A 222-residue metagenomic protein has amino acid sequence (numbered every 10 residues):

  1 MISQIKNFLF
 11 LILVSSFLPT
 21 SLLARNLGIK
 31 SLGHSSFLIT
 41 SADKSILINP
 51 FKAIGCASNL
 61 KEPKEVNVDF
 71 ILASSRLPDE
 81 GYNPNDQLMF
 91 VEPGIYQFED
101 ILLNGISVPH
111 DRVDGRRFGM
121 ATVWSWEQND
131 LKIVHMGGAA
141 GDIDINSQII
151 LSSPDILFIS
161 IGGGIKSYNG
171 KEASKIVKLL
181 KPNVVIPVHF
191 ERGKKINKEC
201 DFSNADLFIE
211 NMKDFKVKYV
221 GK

Functional and structural regions predicted by a protein language model:
M1-L9: Bacterial N-terminal signal peptides that target proteins for export
L9-P19: Bacterial N-terminal signal peptides
A24-F70, N85-S152, I156, V220-K222: Core dinuclear metal-dependent hydrolase active-site scaffold
G33-S35, S74-D79: Short, polar loop motifs at secondary-structure junctions
A53-A57, R76-G81, G141-D144, G164-N169 (+1 more regions): Active-site environment of divalent metal-dependent phosphoester hydrolases
V68, P154-I156, G170-F190: Proline-aspartate-enriched helix->loop->beta-strand connector
R117-F118, V184-K222: Binuclear metal-ion centers of metallo-dependent hydrolases, dominated by the metallo-beta-lactamase
L157-I161: Conserved beta-strand segments of the P-loop GTPase G domain that flank and frequently precede/overlap
